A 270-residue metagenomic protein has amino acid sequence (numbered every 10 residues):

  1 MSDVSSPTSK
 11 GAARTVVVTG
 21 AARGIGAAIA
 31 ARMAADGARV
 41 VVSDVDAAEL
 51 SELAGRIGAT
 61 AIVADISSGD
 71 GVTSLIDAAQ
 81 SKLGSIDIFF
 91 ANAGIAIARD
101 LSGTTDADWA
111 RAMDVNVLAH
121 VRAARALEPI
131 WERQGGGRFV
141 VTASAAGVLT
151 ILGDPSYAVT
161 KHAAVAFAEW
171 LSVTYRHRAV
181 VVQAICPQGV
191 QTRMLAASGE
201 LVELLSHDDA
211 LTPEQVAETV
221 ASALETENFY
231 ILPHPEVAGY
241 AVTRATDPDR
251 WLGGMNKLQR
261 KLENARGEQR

Functional and structural regions predicted by a protein language model:
T8-V40: Canonical Rossmann dinucleotide-binding motif of NAD(H)/NADP(H)-dependent dehydrogenases/reductases, specifically
D36, W131, L149, W170-V180: Active-site-adjacent segment of SDR/Rossmann-fold oxidoreductases
A48, A64-L75, D106: The beta1-alpha1 cofactor-binding region of Rossmann-like NAD(H)/NADP(H)-dependent oxidoreductases
D100-L101, D108-A110: Substrate-binding pocket helix/loop in short-chain dehydrogenase/reductase
A124, T160: Active-site helix of classical SDR
S144: Residue(s) in the substrate-gating loop at a strand-loop-helix junction that position the organic substrate next
A184, E200-Y240: C-terminal helical subdomain
